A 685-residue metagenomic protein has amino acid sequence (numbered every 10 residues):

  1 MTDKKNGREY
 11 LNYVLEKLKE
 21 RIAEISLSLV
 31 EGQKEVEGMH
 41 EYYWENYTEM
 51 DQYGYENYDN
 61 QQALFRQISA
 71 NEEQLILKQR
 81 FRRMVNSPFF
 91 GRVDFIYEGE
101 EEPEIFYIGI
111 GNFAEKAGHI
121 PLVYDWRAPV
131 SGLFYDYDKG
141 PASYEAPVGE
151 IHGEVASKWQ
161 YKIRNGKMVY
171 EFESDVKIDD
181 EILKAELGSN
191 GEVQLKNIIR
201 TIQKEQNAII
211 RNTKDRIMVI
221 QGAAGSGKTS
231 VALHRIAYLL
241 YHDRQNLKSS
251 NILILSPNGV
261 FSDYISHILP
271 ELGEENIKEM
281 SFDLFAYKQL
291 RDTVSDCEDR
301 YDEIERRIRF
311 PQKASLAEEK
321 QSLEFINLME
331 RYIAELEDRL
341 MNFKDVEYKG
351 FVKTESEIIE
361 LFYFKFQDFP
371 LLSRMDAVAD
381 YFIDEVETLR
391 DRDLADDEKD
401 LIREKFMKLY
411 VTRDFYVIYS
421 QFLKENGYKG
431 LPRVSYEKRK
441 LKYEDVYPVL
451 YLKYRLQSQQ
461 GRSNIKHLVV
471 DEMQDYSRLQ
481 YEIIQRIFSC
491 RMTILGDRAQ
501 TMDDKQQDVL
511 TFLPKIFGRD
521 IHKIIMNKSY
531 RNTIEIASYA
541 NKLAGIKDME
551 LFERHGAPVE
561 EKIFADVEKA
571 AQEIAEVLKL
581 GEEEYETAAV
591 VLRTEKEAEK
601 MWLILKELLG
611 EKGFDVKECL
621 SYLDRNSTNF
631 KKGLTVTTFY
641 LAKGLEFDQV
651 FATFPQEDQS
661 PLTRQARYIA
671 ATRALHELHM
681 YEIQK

Functional and structural regions predicted by a protein language model:
M1-I199, Q203, N207-R211: Extended, charged low-complexity regulatory segments
M1-Q33, E37, A185-D302, I669: P-loop NTPase Walker
G54-E73, A208-A223, G227-S230, H234 (+4 more regions): Generic detector of solvent-exposed, compositionally biased contiguous segments
G188, E192, E319, D368 (+3 more regions): Conserved phosphate/pyrophosphate-binding and hydrolysis machinery centered on Walker-type P-loop NTPases, extending
Q194, I198, K228-A232, D445 (+2 more regions): Phosphate/oxyanion-binding active-site loops and adjacent basic polyanion-contact surfaces
L240-L468, D475-I483, R491: Alpha-helical nucleic-acid-binding subdomain of P-loop helicases immediately C-terminal to the Walker A/P-loop
Q245, G259-E275, M280-L284, R291-R300 (+2 more regions): Conserved helicase motor core of SF1/SF2 NTP-dependent helicases
